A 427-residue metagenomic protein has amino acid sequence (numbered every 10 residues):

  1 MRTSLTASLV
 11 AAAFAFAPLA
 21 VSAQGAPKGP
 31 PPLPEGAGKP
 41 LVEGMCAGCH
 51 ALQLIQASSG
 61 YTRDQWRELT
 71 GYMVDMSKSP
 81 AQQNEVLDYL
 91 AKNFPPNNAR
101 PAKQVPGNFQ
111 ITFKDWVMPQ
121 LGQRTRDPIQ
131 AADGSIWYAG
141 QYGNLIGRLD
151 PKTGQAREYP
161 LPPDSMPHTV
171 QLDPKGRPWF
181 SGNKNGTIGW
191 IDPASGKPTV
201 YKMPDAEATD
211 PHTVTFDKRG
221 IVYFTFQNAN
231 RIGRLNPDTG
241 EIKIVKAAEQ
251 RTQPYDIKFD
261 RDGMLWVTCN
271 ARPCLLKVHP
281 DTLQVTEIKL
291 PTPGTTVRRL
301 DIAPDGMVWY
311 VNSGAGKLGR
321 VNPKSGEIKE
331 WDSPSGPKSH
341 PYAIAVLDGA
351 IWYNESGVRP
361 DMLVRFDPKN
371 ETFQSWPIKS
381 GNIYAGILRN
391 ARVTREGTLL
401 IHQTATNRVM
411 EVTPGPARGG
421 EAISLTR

Functional and structural regions predicted by a protein language model:
V21-L41, V117: Electrostatic cytochrome c docking/interface patches
V42-Q53, V86, L90, I146: The canonical Cys-X-X-Cys-His
D75-K103, L399: C-terminal capping alpha-helices of c-type cytochrome domains
K103-G122: A short helix->beta-strand "capping" segment at the edge of beta-propeller domains
L121-D133, P163-K175, A206-R219, Q250-D262 (+5 more regions): Beta-rich, blade/repeat-based domains predominating in secreted/periplasmic proteins but also intracellular
I136-Y142, P178-K184, V222-N228, L265-A271 (+3 more regions): Conserved beta-strand positions in repeat-built beta-propeller and related beta-rich domains
D150-G154, D192-G196, N236-G240, H279-L283 (+3 more regions): Short loop/turn segments that connect beta-strands within beta-propeller blades
A385-R427: Blade-level signature of beta-propeller repeat domains, shared across WD40, Kelch, NHL, RCC1 and BNR/Asp-box propellers
